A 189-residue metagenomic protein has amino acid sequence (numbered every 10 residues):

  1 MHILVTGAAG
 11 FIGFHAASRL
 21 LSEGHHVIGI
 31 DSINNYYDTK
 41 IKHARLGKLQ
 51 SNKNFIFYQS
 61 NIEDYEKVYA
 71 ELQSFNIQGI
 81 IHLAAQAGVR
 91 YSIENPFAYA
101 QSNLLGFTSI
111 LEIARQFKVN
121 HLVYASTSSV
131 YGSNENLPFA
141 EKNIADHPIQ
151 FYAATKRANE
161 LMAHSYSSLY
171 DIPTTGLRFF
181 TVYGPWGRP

Functional and structural regions predicted by a protein language model:
M1-P185: N-terminal Rossmann-like NAD(P)+-binding domain of SDR-like oxidoreductases, especially those catalyzing
P189: ATP-dependent carboxylate-amine ligase catalytic core
